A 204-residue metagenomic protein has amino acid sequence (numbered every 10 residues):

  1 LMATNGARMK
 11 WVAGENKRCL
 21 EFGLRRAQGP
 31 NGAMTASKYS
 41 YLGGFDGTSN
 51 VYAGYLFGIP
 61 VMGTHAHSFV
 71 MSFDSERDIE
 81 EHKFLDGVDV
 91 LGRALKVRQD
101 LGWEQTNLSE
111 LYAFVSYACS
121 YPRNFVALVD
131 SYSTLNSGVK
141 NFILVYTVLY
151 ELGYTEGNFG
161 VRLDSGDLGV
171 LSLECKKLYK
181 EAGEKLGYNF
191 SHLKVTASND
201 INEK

Functional and structural regions predicted by a protein language model:
L1-L186, I201-K204: Buried, small/hydrophobic-residue-enriched core segments of structured protein domains
S191-N202: Hydrophobic alpha-helical bundle architecture
